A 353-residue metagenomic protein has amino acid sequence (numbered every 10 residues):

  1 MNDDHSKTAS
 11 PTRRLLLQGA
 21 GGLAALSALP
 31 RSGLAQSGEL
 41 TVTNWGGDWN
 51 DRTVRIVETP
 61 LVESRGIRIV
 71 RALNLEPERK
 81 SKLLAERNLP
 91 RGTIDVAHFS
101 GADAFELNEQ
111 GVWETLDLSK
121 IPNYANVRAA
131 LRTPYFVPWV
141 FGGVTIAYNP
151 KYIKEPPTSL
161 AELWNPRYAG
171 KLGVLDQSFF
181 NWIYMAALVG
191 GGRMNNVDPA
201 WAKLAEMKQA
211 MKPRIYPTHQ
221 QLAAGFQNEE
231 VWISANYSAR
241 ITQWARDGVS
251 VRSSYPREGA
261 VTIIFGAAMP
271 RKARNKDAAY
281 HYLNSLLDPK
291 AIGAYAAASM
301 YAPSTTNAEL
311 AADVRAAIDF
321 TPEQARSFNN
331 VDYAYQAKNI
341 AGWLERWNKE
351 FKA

Functional and structural regions predicted by a protein language model:
M1-P11, A24-S27: N-terminal secretory signal peptides
Q36-G101, F105: Early extracytoplasmic/lumenal segment of secretory-pathway proteins
G47-V54, G92-I94, H98-E230: Extracytoplasmic ligand-binding site segments that recognize negatively charged/polar headgroups
A104-E106, Q227, W232-S250: A ligand-binding cleft/hinge motif common to bilobed small-molecule-binding domains
E114-K120, P134-P138, W232-I233, V249-V261 (+1 more regions): Short beta-strand->loop
F141-V144, A202-K208, I215, A245-R271 (+1 more regions): Periplasmic-binding protein-like
T145-Y152, A187-G190, I263-A278, L283 (+1 more regions): A bilobed periplasmic-binding-protein/Venus flytrap-type ligand-binding module shared by bacterial periplasmic
P270-V331: Mature extracytoplasmic/periplasmic domains
